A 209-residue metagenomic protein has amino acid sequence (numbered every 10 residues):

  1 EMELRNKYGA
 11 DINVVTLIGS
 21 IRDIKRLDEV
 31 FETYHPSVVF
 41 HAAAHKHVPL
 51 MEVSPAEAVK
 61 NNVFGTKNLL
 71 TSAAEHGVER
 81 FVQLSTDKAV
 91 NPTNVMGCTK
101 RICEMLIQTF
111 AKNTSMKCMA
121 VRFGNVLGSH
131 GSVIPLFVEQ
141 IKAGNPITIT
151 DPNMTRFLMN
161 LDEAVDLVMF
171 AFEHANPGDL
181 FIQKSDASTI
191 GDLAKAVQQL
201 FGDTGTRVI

Functional and structural regions predicted by a protein language model:
E1-D11: Glycine-rich phosphate-binding loop and adjoining beta1-alpha1-beta2 segment of Rossmann-like nucleotide-binding folds
G9, V15-V38: Conserved Rossmann-fold cofactor-binding substructure of NAD(P)-dependent oxidoreductases
T16, A58, F81, C118-V121: Hydrophobic/aromatic anchor residues within beta-strands of the central parallel beta-sheet of Rossmann-like
L17-I18, K60, D151: Conserved residues in the N-terminal Rossmann fold of short-chain dehydrogenase/reductase
H35, H41-E104, T109-A111: Conserved Rossmann-fold NAD(P)-dependent oxidoreductase catalytic core, especially the SDR/UDP-sugar
M105-T155, D179-I182, T206-I209: Conserved beta-loop-beta element that borders a ligand/cofactor-binding pocket
S129-L136, T150-F170, T189-A196: Substrate-positioning beta->alpha
H174-I209: Mid/C-terminal beta-alpha module of Rossmann-like enzyme folds, strongest in SDR-family dehydrogenases/epimerases
